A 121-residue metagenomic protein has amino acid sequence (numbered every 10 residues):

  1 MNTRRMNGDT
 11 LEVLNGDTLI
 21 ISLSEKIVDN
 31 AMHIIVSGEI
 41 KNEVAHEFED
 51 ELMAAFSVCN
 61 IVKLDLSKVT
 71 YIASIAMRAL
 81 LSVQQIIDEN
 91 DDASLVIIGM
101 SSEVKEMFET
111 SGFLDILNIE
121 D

Functional and structural regions predicted by a protein language model:
M1-M6: N-terminal acidic, proline/glycine-rich, low-complexity intrinsically disordered segments
V13-E49: STAS-typified acidic loop motif
N42-I116: Amphipathic alpha-helical interaction surfaces in cytosolic regulatory modules
N118-D121: Short acidic-hydrophobic, aromatic-tinged amphipathic segments that line or gate anion-handling sites
